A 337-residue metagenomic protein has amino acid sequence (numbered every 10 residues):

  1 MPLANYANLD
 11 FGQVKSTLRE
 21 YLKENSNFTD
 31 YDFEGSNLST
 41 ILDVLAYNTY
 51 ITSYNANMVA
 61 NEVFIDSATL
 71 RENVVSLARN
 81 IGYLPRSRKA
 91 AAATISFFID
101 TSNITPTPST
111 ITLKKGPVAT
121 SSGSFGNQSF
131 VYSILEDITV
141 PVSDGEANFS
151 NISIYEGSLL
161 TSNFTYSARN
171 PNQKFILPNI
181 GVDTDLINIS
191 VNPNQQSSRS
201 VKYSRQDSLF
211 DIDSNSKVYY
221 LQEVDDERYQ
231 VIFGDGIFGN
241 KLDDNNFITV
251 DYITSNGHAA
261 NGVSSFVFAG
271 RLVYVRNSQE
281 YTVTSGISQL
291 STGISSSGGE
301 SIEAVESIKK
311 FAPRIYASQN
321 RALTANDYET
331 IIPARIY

Functional and structural regions predicted by a protein language model:
M1-Y337: Signature of Asx- and small-polar-rich beta-strand/turn repeats characteristic of beta-solenoid architectures
